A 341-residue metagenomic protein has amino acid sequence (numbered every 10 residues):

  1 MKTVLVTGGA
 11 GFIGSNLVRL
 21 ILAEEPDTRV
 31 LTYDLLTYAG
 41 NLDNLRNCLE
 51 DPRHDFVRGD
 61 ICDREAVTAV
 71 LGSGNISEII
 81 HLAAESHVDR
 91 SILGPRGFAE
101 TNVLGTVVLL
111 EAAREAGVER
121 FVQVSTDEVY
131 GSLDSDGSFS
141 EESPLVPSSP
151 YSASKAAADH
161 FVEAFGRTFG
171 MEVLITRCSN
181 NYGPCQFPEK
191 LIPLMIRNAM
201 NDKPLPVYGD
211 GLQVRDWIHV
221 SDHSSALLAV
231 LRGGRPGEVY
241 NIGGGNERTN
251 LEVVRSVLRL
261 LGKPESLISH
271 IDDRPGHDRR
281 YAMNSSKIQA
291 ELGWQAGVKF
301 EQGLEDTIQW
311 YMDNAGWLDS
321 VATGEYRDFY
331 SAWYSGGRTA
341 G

Functional and structural regions predicted by a protein language model:
M1-N181, D306, Y311-N314, S320-G341: N-terminal Rossmann-like NAD(P)+-binding domain of SDR-like oxidoreductases, especially those catalyzing
L5, V18, V30, G59 (+2 more regions): C-terminal substrate-binding subdomain of Rossmann-fold SDR/epimerase-dehydratase oxidoreductases
I13, A39-G40, E65, Q186 (+2 more regions): Residues that form or flank phosphate/diphosphate-binding pockets in enzymes that use nucleotide phosphates
C48, G137, P188-I196: A glycine/serine/threonine-rich, flexible loop-to-helix segment that serves as the NAD(P) cofactor-binding "lid"
A66, G97, L104, F187-L191 (+3 more regions): Residue-level recognition of oxygen-bearing side chains
V122, G131-S135, G170, Q186 (+2 more regions): Proline-centered turn/helix-capping motifs that create local helix->coil transitions or kinks
P147-S154, P184, P188-I192, D216-V220: The catalytic Tyr-centered alpha-helix of NAD(P)H-dependent dehydrogenases
A157, F161, F165, M195 (+2 more regions): Hydrophobic alpha-helix immediately C-terminal to the catalytic Tyr-X-X-X-Lys motif of short-chain
